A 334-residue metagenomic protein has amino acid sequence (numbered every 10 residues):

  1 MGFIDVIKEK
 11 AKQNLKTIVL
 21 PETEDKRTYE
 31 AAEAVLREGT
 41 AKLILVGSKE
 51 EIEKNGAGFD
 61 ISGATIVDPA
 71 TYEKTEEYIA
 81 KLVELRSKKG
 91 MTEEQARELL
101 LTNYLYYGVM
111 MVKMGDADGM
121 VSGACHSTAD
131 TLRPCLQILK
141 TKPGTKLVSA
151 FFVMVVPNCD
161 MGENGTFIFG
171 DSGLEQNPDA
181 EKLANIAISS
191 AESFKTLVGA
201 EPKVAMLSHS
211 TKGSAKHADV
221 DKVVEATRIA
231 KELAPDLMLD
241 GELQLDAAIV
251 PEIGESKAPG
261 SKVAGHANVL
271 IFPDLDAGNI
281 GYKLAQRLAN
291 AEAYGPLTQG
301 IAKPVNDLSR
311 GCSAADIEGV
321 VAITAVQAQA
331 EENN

Functional and structural regions predicted by a protein language model:
M1-A264, V269-N334: Anion-binding alpha/beta catalytic cores of soluble intermediary-metabolism enzymes, centered on
